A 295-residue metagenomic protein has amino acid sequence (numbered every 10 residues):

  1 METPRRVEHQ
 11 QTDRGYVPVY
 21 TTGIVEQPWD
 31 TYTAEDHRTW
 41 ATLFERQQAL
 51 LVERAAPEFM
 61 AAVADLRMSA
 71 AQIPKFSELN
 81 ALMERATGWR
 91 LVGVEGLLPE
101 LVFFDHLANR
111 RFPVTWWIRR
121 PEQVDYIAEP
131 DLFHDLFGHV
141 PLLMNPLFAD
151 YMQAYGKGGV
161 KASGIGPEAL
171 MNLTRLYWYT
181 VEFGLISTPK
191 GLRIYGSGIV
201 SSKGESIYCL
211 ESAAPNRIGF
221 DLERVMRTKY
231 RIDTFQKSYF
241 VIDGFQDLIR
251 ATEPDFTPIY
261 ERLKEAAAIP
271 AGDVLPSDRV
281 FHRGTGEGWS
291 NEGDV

Functional and structural regions predicted by a protein language model:
M1-L143, V225, K237-V295: The feature captures two recurrent sequence modes
E122-A251: A contiguous, surface-oriented mixed alpha/beta subdomain in the mid-to-C-terminal portion of proteins that forms
